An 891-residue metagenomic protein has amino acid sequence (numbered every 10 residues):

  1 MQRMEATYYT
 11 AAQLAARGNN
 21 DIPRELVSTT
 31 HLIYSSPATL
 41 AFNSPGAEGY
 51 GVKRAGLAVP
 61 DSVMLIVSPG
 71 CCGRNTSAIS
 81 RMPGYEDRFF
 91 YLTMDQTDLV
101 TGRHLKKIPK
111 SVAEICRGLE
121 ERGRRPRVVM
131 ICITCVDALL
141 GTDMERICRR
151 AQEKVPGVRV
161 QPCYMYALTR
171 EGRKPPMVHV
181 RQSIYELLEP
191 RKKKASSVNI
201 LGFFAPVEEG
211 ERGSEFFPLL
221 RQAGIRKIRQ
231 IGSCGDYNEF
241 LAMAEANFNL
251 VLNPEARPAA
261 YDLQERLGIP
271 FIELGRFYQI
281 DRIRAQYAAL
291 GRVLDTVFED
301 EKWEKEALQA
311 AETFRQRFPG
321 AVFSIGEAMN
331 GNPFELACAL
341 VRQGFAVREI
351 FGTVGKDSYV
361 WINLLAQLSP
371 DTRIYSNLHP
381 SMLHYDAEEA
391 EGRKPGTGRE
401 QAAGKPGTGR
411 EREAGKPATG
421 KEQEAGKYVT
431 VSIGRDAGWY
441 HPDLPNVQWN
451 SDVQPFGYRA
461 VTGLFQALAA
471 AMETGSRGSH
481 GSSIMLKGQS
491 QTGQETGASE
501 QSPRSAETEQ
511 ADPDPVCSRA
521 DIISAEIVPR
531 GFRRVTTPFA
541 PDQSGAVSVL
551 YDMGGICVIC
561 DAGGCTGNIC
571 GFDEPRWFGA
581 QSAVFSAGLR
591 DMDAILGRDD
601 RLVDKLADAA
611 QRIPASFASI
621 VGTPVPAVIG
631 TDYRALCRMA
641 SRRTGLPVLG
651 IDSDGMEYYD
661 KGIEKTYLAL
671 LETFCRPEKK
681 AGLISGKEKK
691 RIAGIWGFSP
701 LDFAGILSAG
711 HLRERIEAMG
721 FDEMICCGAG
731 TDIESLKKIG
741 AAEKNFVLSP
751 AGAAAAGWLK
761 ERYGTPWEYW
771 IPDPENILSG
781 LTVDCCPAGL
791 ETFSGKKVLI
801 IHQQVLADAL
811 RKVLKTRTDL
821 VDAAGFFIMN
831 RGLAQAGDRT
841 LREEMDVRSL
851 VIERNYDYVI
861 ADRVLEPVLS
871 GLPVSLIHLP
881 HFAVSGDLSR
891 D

Functional and structural regions predicted by a protein language model:
M1-D891: An N-terminal assembly and electron-transfer interface module characteristic of large anaerobic redox and radical
